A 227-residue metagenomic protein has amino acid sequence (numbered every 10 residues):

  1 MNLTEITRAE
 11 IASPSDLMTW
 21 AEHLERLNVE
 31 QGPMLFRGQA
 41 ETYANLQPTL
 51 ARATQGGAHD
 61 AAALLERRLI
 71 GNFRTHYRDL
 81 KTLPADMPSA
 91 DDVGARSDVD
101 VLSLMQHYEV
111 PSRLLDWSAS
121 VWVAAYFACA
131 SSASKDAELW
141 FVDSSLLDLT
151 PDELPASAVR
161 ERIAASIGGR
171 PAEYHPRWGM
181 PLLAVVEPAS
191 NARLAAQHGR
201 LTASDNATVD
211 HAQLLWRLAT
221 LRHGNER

Functional and structural regions predicted by a protein language model:
M1-R227: Catalytic-core elements of nucleic-acid end-processing and repair enzymes
